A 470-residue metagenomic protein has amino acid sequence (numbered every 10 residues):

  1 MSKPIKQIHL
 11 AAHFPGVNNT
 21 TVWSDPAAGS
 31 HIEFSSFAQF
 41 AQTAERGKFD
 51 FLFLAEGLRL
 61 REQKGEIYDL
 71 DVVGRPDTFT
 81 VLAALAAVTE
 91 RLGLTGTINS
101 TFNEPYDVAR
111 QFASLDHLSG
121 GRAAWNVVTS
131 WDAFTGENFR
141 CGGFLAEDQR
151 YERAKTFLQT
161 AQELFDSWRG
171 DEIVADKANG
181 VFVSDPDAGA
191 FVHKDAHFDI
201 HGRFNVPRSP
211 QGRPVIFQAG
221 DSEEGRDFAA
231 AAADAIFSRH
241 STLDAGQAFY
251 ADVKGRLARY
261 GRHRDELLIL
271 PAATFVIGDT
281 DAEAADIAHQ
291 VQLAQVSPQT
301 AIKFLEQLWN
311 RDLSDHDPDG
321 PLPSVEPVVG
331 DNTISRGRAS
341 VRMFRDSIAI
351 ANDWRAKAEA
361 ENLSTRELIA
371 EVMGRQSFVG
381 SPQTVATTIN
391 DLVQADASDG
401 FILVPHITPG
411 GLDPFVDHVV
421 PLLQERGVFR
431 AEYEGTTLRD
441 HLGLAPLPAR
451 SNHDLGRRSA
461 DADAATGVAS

Functional and structural regions predicted by a protein language model:
S2-G16, D148-Q211, D244-Q247, A251 (+2 more regions): An alpha-helical appendage that flanks or caps ligand/catalytic pockets
S2-I5, E45-R46, L82-E90, D116-R122 (+3 more regions): Acidic (Asp/Glu)-rich catalytic clusters
S2-V88, Q211-P214, T436, H453-R458 (+1 more regions): N-terminal beta1-alpha1-beta2 module of alpha/beta enzyme domains
I8-A12, L52-L54, L92-G96, G121-V127 (+4 more regions): Hydrophobic faces of well-ordered beta-strands that scaffold small-molecule active sites in alpha/beta enzyme cores
L10, A44, K48, L85 (+8 more regions): Conserved, mostly hydrophobic/aromatic
T21-S35, T97-Y106, G142-F144, D148 (+3 more regions): Active-site mouth loops of central-metabolism enzymes
I32-G57, F228-S238, I389-G400: Catalytic domains of carbohydrate-active enzymes, especially glycoside hydrolases
V88-T89, G93-C141, L145, R153-F157: Hydrophobic or amphipathic alpha-helical targeting/insertion segments
